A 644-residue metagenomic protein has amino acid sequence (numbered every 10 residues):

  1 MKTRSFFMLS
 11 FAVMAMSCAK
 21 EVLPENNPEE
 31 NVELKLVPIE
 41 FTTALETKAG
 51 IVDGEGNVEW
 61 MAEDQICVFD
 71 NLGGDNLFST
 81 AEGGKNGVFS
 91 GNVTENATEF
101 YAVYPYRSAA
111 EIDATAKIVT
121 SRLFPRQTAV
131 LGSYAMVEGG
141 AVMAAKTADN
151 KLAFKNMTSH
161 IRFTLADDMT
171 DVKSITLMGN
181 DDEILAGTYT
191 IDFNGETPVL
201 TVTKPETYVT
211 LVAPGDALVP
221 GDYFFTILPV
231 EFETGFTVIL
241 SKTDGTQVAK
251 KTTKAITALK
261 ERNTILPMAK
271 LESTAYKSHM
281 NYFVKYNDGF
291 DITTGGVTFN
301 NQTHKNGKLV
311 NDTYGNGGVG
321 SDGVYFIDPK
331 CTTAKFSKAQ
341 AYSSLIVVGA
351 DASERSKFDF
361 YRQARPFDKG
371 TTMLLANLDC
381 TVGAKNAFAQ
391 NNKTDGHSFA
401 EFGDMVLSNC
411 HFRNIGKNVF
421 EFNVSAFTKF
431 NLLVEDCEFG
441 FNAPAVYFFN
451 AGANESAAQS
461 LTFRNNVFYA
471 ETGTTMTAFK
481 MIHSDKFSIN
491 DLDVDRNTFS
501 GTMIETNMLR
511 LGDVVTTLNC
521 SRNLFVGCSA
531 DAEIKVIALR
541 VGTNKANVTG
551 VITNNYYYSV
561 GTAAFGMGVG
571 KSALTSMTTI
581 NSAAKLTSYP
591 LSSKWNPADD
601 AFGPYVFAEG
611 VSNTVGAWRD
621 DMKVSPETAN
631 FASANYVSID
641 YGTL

Functional and structural regions predicted by a protein language model:
K2-F11, M16-Y282: Sec-type signal peptide cleavage vicinity
R107-A109, D168-D171, E183, D351-E354 (+2 more regions): Acidic glycine-/aspartate-rich tracts in secreted/extracellular proteins
S278-S337: Acidic Gly/Asp/Thr-rich repetitive segments characteristic of extracellular carbohydrate-active and adhesion proteins
D322-V324, P329-K330, G349-K357, L378 (+3 more regions): Extracellular beta-strand-rich, repetitive "passenger/adhesive" scaffolds that bind or process carbohydrates
T332-V347, R355-G403, E421-A426: Extracellular beta-strand-rich solenoid/capping regions of secreted or surface-exposed proteins that bind or remodel
K335-S337, K357-A364, G383-Q390, N414-F422 (+5 more regions): Short glycine/acidic-rich loop motifs that flank beta-strands on beta-rich extracellular proteins
S344, G370-V382, E401-N414, T428-A445 (+4 more regions): Right-handed parallel beta-helix
T543-L644: Acidic, glycine- and Ser/Thr-rich low-complexity intrinsically disordered tracts in extracellular/secreted proteins
